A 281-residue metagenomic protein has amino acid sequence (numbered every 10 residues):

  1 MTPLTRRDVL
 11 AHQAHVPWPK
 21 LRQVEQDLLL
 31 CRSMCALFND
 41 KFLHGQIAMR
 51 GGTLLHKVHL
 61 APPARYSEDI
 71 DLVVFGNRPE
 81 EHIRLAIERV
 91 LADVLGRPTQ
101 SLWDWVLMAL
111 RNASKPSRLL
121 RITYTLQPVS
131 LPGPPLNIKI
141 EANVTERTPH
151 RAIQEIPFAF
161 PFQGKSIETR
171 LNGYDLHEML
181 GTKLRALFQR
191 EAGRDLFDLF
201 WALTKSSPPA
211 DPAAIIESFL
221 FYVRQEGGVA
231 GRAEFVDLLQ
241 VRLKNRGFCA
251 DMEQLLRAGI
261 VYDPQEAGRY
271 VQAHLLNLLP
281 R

Functional and structural regions predicted by a protein language model:
M1-I47, V58-R65, I70, V74-R281: Structured mid-to-C-terminal alpha-helical surface segments
M49-L54: Glycine-rich beta-strand-to-loop/alpha-helix junction loops that act as flexible
